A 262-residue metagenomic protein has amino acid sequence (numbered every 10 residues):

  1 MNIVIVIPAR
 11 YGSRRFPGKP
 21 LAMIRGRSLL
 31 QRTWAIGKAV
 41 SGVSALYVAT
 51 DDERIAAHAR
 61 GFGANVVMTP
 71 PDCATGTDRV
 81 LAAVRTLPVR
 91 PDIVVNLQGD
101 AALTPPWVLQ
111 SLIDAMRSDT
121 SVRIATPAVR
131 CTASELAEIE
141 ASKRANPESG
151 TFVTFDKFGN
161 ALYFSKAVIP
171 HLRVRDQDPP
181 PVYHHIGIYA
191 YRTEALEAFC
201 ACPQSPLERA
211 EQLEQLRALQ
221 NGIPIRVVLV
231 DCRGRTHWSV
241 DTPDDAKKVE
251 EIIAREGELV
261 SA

Functional and structural regions predicted by a protein language model:
N2-T50: N-terminal glycine-rich phosphate-binding loop and ensuing alpha1 helix
I5, L46-V48, V94, A125 (+2 more regions): Hydrophobic/aromatic residues located in beta-strands of well-ordered beta-sheets within soluble catalytic
S13-G18, E135-L136, A198, R235-H237: A short acidic, helix-capping loop that chelates divalent metal ions and anchors anionic groups
V43, V89-P91, D119-V122: Short, high-confidence coil segments that cap the C-terminus of an alpha-helix and link into the following beta-strand
Y47, E53-D114: Short phosphate-binding loop-to-helix
V89, F164, R173, D178-A262: Conserved alpha/beta core of the MobA/IspD/sugar-nucleotide pyrophosphorylase nucleotidyltransferase superfamily
T104-C202: Conserved core of the sugar-phosphate nucleotidyltransferase
